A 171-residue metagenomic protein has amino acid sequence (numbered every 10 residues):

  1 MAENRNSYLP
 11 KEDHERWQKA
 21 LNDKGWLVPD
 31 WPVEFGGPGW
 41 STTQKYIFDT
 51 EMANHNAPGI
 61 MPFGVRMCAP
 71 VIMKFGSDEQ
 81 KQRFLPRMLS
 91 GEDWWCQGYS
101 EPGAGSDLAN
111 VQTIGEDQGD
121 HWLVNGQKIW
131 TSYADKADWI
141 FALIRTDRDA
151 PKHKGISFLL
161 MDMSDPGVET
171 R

Functional and structural regions predicted by a protein language model:
M1-F63, M73, E79-S90, W94 (+1 more regions): Amphipathic, small/basic residue-rich leader segments at the start of a protein or domain
E12, T43, R66, E79 (+4 more regions): Conserved active-site and cofactor/substrate-binding residues in soluble primary-metabolism enzymes
K24, H55-P58, S90-W94, Q118-D120 (+3 more regions): Short coil/turn connectors at secondary-structure junctions
I60-A69, E92-G98, K128-I140, S157: FAD-binding core of FAD-dependent oxidoreductases, characterized by glycine-rich FAD pyrophosphate-binding loops
P70-F75, Q97, A109: Flexible, glycine-rich active-site loops centered on histidine and acidic residues that chelate a metal or position
G103-V111: Active-site-adjacent elements of ketosynthase-type condensing enzymes
T113-E116: A structural signal for short hydrophobic beta-strand segments in well-ordered beta-sheet cores
H121, N125-R171: A short core secondary-structure module
